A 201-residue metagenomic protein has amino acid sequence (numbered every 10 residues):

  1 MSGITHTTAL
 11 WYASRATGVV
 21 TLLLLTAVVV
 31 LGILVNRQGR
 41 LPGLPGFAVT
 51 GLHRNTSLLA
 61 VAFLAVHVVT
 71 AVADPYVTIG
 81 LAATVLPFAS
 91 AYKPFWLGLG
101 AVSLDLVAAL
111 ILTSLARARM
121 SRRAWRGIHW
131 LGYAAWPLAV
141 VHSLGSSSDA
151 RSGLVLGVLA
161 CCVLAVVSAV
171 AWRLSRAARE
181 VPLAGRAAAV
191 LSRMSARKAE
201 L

Functional and structural regions predicted by a protein language model:
M1-L201: Membrane-embedded alpha-helical bundles that constitute the cytochrome b-like, heme-associated redox core of multi-pass
